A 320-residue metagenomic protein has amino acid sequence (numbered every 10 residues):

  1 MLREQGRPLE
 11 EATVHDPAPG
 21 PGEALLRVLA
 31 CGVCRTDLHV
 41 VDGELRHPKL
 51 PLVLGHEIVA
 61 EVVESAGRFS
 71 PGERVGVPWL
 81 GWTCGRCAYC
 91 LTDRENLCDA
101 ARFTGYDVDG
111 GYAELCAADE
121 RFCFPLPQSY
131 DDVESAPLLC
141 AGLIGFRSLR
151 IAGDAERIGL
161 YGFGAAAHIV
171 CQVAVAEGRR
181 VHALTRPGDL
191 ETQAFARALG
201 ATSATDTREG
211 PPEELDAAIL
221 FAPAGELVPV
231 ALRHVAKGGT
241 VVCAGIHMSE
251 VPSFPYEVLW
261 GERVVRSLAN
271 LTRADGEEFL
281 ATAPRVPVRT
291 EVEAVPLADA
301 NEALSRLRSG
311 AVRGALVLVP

Functional and structural regions predicted by a protein language model:
E4, H15-D16, K49-G55, T104-V108 (+1 more regions): Short Gly/Pro-enriched turn/cap motifs at secondary-structure boundaries
H15-C31, E44-A88, F122, P127-Y130: Glycine-rich beta-strand-centered segment in the early N-terminal region that forms part of a ligand/cofactor-binding
E57, E73-R74, Y89, L115 (+3 more regions): Residue-level marker of beta-strand positions
G72, Q128-E209: Mid-domain Rossmann-like dinucleotide-binding core that forms the NAD(H)/NADP(H) cofactor-binding site
T83-Y161, P187-G188: NAD(P)H dinucleotide-binding glycine-rich loop of Rossmann-like/cofactor-binding domains, especially the beta1-alpha1
A152, H182, L190-V264: Glycine-rich cofactor phosphate-binding loops and adjacent beta1-alpha1 units of small-molecule cofactor enzyme domains
A176, P229, R273-P320: C-terminal hydrophobic helical "lid"/dimerization subdomain of Rossmann-like NAD(P)H-dependent oxidoreductases
